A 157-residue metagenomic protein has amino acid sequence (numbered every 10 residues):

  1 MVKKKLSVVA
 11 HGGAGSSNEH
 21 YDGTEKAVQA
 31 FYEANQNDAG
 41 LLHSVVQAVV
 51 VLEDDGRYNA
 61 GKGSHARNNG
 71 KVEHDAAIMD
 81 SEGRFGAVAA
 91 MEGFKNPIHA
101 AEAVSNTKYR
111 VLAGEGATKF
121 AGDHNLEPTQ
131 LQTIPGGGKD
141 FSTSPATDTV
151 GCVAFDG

Functional and structural regions predicted by a protein language model:
M1-G157: Alpha/propeptide regions of enzymes that mature by internal proteolysis
